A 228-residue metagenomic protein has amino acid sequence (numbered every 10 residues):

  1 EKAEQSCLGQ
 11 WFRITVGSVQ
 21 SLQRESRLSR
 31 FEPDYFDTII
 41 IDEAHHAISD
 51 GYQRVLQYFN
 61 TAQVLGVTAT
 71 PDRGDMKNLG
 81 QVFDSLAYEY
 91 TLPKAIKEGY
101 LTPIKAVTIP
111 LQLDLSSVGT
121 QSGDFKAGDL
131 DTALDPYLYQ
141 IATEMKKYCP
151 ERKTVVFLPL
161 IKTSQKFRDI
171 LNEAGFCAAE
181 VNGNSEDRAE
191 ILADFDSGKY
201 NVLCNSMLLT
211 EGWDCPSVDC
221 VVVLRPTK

Functional and structural regions predicted by a protein language model:
E1-W11, R27, Q165-D169, F176-T210: Conserved helicase ATPase core of P-loop NTP-dependent helicases/translocases
Q5-T38, S49-R54: Conserved helix/coil segment N-terminal to the catalytic DExD/H
T15-S18, A62-A69, V202-N205: Structural recognition of the conserved hydrophobic beta-strand(s) that form the central parallel beta-sheet of P-loop
Q20, A44-H46, T210, T227: Catalytic acidic motif of RecA-like/P-loop NTPases
D34-D37, N201-N205, E211-P226: A short beta-strand element within the Helicase C-terminal
D37, H45-A106: Post-DEXD/H (motif II) to motif III coupling segment of the RecA-like Helicase ATP-binding lobe
L86-V155: Conserved interdomain linker/interface between the two RecA-like ATPase lobes of SF2 helicase motors
K153-L160, A179-V181: Conserved RecA-like ASCE P-loop NTPase motor core of nucleic-acid helicases/translocases
